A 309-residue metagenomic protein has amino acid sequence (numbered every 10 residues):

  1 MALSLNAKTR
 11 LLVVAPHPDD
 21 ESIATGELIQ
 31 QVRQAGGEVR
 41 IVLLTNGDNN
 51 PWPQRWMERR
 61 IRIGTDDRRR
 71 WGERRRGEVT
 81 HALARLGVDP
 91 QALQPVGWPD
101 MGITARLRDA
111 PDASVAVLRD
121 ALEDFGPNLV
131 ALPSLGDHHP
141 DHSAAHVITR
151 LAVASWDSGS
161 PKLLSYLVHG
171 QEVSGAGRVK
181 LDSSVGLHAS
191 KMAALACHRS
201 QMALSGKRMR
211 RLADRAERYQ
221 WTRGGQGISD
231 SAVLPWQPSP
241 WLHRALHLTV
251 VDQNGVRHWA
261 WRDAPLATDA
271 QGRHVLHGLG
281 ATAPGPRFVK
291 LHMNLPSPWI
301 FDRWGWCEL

Functional and structural regions predicted by a protein language model:
M1-S160, A193-C197, R210-R211, R215 (+2 more regions): Active-site beta-strand->loop->alpha-helix modules in alpha/beta enzyme cores, enriched in Gly/His/Asp(Glu)
L43, P95-G97, S165-L167, K180-S183: Structural signal for conserved beta-strand scaffold positions within catalytic alpha/beta enzyme cores
S155-R178: Short, flexible loop segments at boundaries between secondary-structure elements
G170-S231: A conserved mid-domain beta-alpha-beta active-site/ligand-binding segment of alpha/beta enzyme cores
